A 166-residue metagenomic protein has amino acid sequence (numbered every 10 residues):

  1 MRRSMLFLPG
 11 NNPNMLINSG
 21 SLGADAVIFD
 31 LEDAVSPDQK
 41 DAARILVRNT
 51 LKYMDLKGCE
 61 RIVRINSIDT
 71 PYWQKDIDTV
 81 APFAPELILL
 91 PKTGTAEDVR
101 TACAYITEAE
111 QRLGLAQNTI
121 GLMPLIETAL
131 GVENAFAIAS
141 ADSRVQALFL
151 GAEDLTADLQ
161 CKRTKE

Functional and structural regions predicted by a protein language model:
M1-E166: Conserved alpha/beta-domain cores
